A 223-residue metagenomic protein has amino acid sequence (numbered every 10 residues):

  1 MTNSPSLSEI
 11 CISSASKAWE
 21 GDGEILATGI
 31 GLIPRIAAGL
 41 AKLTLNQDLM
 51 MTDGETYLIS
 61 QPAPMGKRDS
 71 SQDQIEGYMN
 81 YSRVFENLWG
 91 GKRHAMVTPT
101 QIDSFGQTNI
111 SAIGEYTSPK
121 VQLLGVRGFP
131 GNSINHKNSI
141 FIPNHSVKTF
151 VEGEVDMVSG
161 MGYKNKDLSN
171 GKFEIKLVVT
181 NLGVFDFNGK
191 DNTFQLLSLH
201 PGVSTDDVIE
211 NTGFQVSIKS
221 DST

Functional and structural regions predicted by a protein language model:
M1, I30-G31, K148, S220-T223: Generic structural signal for short, solvent-exposed loop/turn connectors between secondary structure elements
M1-Q74: N-terminal active-site beta-alpha-beta segment that forms phosphate/nucleotide-binding and substrate-recognition loops
P64-D221: Conserved phosphate- and dinucleotide-binding cores of soluble alpha/beta proteins, encompassing both enzyme active
